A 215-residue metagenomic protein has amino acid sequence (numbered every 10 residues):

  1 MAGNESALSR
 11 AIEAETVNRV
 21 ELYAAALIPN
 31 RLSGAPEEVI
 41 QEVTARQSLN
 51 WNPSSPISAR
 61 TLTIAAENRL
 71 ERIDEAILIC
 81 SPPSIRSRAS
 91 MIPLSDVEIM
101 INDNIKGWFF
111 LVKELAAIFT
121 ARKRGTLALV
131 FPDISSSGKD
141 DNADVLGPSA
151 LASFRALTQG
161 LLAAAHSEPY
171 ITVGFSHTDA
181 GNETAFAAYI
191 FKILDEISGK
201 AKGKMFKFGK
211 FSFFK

Functional and structural regions predicted by a protein language model:
M1-A35: Canonical Rossmann dinucleotide-binding motif of NAD(H)/NADP(H)-dependent dehydrogenases/reductases, specifically
A11-E15, G34-V43, S149, S153-L161: Short, aromatic/basic amphipathic alpha-helical patches
T16, E67-N68, T120-A121, H166 (+1 more regions): Residue-level signal for alpha-helix termini/capping positions
Y23-A25, Q47-L49, I77, A128 (+1 more regions): Hydrophobic/aromatic beta-strand patches that form the interior of the parallel beta-sheet core in alpha/beta enzyme
R46-E71, L78-D103: Conserved mid-core segment of classical short-chain dehydrogenase/reductases
A59, I73, G107-V112, E183-F186 (+1 more regions): Conserved internal alpha-helix within the Rossmann fold of NAD(P)-dependent oxidoreductases
S81-L111, A117-H166, S176-D179: Catalytic loop of short-chain dehydrogenase/reductase
A152, A163-K215: C-terminal helical subdomain
